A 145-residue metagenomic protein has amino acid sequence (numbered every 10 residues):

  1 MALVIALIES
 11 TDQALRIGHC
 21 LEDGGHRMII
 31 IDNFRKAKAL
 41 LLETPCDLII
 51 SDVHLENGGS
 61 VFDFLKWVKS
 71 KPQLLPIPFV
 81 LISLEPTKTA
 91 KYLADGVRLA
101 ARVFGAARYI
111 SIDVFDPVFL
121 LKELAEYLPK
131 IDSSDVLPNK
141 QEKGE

Functional and structural regions predicted by a protein language model:
M1-D12, I17-L21: Conserved acidic segment of CheY-like receiver
E9, E85-P129: Output/docking surface of receiver
H19-L21, L40, A100: Alpha-helical interaction/dimerization surfaces of two-component signaling modules
D32-L48, D52, E56: Acidic, metal-coordinating helix/loop segments flanking the phosphotransfer/catalytic sites of two-component signaling
P45, Q73-V80: His-Asp phosphorelay/catalytic-motif detector in bacterial-type signaling
D52-S70, S83-L84, T89-D95: Conserved phosphotransfer microenvironments
P129-E145: CheY-like receiver
